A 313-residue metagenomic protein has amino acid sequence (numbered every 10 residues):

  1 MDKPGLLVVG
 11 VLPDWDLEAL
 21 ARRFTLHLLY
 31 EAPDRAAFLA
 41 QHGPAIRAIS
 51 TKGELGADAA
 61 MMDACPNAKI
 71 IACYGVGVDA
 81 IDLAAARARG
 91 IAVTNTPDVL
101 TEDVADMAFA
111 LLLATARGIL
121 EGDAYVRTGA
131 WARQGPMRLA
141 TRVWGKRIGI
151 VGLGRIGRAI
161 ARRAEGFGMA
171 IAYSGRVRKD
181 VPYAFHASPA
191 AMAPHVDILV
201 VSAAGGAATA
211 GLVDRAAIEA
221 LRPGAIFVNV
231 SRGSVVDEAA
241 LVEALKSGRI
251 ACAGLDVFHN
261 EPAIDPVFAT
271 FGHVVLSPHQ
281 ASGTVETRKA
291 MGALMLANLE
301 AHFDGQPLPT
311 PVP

Functional and structural regions predicted by a protein language model:
M1-T94, M192-P194, D214-A216: An N-terminal-biased, well-structured beta-alpha scaffold segment characteristic of Rossmann-like dinucleotide-binding
D2-P4, R87, T94-A105, Q134-L139 (+1 more regions): C-terminal helix-to-coil terminal segments
G10, Y173-V177: N-terminal Rossmann-fold cofactor-binding loop
L29-E31, Y74-G75, I91-E102, G175 (+2 more regions): Short beta->alpha connector loops at strand-helix junctions that form conserved, small/polar/Pro-enriched
R47-A48, I70, I198, I226 (+2 more regions): Short, Asp-centered acidic motifs that coordinate Mg2+ and/or phosphate in catalytic or ligand-binding sites
A57-A59, R176-V267: Rossmann-like adenosine-cofactor binding region
R89, P97-R147, A159-R162, G166: Phosphate-binding beta-alpha-beta segment of Rossmann-like dinucleotide-binding domains, i.e., the NAD(P)
L153-G154: Glycine-rich Rossmann-fold phosphate-binding loop(s) that bind the pyrophosphate of adenine dinucleotide cofactors
